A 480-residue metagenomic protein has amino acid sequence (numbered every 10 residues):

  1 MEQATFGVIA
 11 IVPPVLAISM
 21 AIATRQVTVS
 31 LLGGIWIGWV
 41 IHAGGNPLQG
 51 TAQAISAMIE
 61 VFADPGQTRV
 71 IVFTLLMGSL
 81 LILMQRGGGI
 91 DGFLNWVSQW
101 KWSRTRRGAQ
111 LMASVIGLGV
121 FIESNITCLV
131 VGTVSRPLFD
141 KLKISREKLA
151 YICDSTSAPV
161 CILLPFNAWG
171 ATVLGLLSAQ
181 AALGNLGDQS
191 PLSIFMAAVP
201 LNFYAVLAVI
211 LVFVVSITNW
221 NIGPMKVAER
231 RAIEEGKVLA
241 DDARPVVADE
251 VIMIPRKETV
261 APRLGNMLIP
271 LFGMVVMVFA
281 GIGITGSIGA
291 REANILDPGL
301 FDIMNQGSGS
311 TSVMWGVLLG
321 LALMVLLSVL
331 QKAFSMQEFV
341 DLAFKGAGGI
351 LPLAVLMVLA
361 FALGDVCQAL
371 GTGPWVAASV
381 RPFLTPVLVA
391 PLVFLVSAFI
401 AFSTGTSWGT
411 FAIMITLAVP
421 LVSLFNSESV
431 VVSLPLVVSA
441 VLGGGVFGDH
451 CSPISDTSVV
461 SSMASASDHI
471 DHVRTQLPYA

Functional and structural regions predicted by a protein language model:
E2-S79, G92-W96, W100, G273-V358 (+2 more regions): Hydrophobic transmembrane alpha-helices of multi-pass solute/ion transporters
V12-A23, G34-I41, F73-I82, S114-L118 (+10 more regions): Hydrophobic core segments of alpha-helical transmembrane domains in multi-pass membrane transport and ion-translocation
G45-M58, F166-Y204, L211-V212, N294-P298 (+3 more regions): Transmembrane alpha-helical segments and their short flanking loops that form helix-hairpins/helix-helix interfaces
L48-A150, A333-E428: Membrane-embedded alpha-helical segments and adjacent helix-loop junctions characteristic of multi-pass solute
G92-N95, I126-L138, N167-N185, V212 (+2 more regions): Re-entrant/interfacial helical elements at transmembrane boundaries that shape and gate the permeation pathway
R106-V120, I144-G170, N185-L207, A228-R231 (+3 more regions): Alpha-helical transmembrane segments of multi-pass membrane proteins
C128-G132, R136-D140, K148-I254: Transmembrane-helix bundle segments that line or gate the permeation/cavity pathway in multi-pass membrane proteins
A208-Q306, L318, A322-D341, A464 (+1 more regions): Long, contiguous bundles of hydrophobic transmembrane helices that form the permeation core of multi-pass
